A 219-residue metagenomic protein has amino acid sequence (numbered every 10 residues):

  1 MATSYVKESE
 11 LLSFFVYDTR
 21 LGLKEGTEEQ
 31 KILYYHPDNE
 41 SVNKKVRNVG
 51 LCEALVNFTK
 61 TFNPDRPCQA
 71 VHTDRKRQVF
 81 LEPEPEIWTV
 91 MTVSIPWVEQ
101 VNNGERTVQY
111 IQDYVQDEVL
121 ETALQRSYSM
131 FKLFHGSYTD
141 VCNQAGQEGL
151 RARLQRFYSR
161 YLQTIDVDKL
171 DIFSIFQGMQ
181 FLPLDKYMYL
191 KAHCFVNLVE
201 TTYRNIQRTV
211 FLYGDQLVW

Functional and structural regions predicted by a protein language model:
M1-W219: Intrinsically disordered, Ser/Thr-rich regulatory regions of eukaryotic membrane-trafficking proteins
